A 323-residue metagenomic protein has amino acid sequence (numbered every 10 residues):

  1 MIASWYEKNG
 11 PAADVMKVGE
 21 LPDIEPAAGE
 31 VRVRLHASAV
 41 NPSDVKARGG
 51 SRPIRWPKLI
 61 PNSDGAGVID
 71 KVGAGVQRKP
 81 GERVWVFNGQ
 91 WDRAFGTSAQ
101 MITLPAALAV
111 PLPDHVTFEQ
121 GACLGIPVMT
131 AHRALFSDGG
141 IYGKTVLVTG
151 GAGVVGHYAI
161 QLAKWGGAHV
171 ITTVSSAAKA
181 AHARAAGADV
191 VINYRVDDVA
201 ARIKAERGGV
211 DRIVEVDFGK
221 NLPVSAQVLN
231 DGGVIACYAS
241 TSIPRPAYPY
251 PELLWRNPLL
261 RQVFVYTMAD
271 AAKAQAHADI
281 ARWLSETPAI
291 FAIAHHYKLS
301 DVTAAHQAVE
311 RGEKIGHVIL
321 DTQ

Functional and structural regions predicted by a protein language model:
M1, P288-A292, T303-Q323: C-terminal capping/lid region of NAD(P)-dependent oxidoreductase domains
P22-A39, G49-Q90: Glycine-rich beta-strand-centered segment in the early N-terminal region that forms part of a ligand/cofactor-binding
R78-K79, G140, L229: Short, well-ordered loop/turn sites that connect or cap secondary structure elements
R83, T145, H169, G233-V234 (+1 more regions): Short glycine-centered segments of the SAM/dcSAM-binding site in methyltransferase folds
N88-G150: NAD(P)H dinucleotide-binding glycine-rich loop of Rossmann-like/cofactor-binding domains, especially the beta1-alpha1
A122-V196: Mid-domain Rossmann-like dinucleotide-binding core that forms the NAD(H)/NADP(H) cofactor-binding site
D198-R207: Short amphipathic alpha-helix with an adjacent loop that forms part of the alpha/beta core around
K220-A289, T322-Q323: Glycine-rich phosphate-binding loop and adjacent beta-alpha segment of Rossmann(oid) nucleotide-cofactor-binding
